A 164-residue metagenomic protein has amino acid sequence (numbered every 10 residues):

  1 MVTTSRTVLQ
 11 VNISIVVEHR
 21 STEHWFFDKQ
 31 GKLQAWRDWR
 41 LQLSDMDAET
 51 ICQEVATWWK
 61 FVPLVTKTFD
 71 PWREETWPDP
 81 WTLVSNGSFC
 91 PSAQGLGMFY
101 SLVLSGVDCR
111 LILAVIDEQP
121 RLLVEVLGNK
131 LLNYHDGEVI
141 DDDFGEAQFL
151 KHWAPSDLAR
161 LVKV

Functional and structural regions predicted by a protein language model:
M1-V164: A structural boundary/capping signal
